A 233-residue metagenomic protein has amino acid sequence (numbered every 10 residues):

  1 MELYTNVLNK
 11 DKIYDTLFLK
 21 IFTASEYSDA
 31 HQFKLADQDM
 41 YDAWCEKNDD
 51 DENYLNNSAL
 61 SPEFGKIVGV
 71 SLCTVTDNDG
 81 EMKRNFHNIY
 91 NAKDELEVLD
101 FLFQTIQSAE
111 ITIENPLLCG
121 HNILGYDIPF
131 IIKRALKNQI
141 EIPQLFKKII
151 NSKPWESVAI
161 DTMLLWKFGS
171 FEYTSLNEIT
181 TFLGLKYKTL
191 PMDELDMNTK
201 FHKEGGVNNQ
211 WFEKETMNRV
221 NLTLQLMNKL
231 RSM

Functional and structural regions predicted by a protein language model:
M1-T5, N138-E141: Short, motif-level signal for alpha-helix interfacial/capping segments enriched in acidic residues and aromatics/proline
E2-K133: Conserved non-catalytic scaffold segment of RNase H-like nuclease domains
Y14, G65-V68, V75-R84, T112-K214 (+1 more regions): Metal-dependent phosphoesterase core characteristic of DEDDh/y 3'-5' exonuclease domains
